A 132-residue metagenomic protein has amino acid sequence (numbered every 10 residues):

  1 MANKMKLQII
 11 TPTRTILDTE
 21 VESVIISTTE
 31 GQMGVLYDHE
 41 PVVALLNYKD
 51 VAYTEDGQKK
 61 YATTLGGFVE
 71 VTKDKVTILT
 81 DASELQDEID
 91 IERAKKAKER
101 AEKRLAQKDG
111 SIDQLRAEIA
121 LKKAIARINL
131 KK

Functional and structural regions predicted by a protein language model:
K6-R100: Compact, glycine-rich, soluble single-domain proteins
L85-K132: Acidic/glycine-rich phosphate/pyrophosphate-binding loops and surrounding catalytic core that coordinate Mg2+
